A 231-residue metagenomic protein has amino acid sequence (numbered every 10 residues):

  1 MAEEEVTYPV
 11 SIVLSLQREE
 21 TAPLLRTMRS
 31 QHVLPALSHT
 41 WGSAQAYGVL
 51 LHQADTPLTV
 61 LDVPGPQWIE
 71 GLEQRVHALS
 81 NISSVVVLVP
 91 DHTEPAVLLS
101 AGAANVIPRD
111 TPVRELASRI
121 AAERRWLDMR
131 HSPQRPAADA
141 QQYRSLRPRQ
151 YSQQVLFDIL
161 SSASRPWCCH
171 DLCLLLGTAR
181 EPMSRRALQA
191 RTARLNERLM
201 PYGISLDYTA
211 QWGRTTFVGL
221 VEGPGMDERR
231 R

Functional and structural regions predicted by a protein language model:
A2-G42, T59-V63, V86: Conserved acidic segment of CheY-like receiver
T21-A22, S43-S83, V87-E94: Conserved phosphotransfer microenvironments
P90-N105: Alpha4 helix (beta4-alpha4-beta5 surface) of REC/receiver domains from two-component response regulators
V106, E115-R130: Receiver (REC) domain switch/output surface
R109: A Lys-centered signature of the CheY-like receiver
P112: Receiver (REC) domain switch/active-site region of two-component response regulators
R130-Y151, Q189-R231: DNA-binding patch around the recognition helix
L146-A179, L195: Short amphipathic alpha-helical recognition elements used for nucleic-acid or partner binding across transcription
